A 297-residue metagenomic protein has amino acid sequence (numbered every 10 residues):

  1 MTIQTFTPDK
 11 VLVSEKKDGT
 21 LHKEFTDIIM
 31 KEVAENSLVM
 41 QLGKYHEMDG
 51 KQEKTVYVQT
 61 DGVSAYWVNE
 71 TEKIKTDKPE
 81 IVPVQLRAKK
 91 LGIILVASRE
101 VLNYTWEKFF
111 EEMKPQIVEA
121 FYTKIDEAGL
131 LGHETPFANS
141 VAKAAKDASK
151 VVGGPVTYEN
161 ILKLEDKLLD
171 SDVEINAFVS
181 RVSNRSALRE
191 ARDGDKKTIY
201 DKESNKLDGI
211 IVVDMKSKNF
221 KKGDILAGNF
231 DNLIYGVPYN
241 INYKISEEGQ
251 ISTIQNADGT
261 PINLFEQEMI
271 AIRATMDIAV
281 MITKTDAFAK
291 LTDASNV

Functional and structural regions predicted by a protein language model:
M1-D27, N36-L38, Y45, P261-V297: Protruding loop/beta-arch "assembly-hinge" segments enriched in small, turn-prone residues
S14-I93, T157, L162, A287: Assembly/oligomerization interface modules of large self-assembling protein complexes
T20, E24-I28, K108, E112 (+7 more regions): Generic recognition of stable, solvent-exposed alpha-helical segments in well-folded globular domains
Q59-T60, A97-R99, V182, A274-M276: Residues immediately flanking
S64-W67, T105, A187-E190, M281-T283: Short helix/loop capping segments that flank catalytic or ligand/cofactor-binding pockets
G92-S171, K290-V297: Alpha-helical scaffold segments that mediate packing/assembly in large oligomeric complexes
K150-E266, I270, M276: Extended oligomerization regions of viral-like shell subunits
